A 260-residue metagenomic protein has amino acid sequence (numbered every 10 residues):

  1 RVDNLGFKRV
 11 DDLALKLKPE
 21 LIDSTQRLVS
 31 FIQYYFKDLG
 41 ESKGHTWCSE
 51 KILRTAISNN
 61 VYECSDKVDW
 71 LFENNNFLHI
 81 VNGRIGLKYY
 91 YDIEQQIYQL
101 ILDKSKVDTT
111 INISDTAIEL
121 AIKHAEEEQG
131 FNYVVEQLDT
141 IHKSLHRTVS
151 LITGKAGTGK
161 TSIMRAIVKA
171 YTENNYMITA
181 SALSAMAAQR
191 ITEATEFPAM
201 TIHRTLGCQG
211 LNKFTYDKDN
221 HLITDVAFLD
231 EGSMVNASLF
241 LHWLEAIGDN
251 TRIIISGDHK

Functional and structural regions predicted by a protein language model:
R1-K260: Conserved ATP-binding/catalytic motifs of P-loop helicase motor domains
